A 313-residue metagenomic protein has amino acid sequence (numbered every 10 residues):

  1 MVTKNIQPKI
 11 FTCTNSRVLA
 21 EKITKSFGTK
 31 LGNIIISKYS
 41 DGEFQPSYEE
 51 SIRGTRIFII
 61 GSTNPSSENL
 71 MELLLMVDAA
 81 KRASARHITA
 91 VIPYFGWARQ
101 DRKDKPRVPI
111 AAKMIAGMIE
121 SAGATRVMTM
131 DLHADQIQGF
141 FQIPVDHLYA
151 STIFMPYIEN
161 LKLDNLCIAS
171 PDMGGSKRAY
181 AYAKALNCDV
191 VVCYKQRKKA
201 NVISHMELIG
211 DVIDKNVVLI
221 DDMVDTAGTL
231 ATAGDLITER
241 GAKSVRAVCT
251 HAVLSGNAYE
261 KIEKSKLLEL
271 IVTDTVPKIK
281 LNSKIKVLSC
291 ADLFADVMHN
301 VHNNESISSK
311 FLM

Functional and structural regions predicted by a protein language model:
M1-M313: PRPP-associated nucleotide enzymes
